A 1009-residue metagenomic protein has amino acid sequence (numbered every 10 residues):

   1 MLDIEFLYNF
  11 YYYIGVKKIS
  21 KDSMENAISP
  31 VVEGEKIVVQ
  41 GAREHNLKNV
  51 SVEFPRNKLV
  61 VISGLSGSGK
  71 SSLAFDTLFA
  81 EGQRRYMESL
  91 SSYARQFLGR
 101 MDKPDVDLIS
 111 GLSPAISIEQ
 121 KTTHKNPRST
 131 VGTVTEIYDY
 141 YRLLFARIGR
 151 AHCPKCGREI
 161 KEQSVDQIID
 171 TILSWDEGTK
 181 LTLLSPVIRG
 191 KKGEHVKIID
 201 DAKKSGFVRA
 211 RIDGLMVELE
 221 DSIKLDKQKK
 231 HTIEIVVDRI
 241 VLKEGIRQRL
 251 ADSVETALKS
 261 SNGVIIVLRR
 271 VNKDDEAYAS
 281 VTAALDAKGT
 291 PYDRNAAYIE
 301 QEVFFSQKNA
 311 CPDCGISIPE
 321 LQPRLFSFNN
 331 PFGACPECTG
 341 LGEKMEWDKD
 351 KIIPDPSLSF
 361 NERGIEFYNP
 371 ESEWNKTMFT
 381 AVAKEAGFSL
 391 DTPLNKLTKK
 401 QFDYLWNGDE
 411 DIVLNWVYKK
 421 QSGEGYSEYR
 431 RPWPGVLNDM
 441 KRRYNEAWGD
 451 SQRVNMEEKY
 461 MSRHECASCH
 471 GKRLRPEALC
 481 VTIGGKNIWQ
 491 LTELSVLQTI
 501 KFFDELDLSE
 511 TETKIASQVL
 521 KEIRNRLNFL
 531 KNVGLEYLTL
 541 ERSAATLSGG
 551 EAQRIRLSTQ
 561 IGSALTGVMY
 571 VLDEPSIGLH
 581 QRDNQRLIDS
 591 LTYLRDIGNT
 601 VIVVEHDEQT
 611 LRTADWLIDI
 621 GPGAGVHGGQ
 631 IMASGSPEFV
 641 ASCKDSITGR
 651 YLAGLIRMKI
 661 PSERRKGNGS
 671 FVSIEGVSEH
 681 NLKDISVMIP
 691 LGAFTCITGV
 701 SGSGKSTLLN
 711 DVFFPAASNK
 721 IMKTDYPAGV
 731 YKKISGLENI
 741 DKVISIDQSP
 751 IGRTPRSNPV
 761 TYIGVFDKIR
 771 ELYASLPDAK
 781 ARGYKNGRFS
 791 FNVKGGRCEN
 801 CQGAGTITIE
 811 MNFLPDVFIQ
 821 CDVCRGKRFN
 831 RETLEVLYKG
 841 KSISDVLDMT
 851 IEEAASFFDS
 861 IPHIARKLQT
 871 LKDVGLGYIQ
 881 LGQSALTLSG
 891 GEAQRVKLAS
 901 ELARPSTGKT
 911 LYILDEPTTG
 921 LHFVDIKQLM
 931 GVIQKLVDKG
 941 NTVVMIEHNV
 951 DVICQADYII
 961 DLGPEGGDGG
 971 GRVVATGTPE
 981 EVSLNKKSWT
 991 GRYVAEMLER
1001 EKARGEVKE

Functional and structural regions predicted by a protein language model:
L2-E1009: Conserved phosphate-binding elements of NTP-dependent enzyme cores
